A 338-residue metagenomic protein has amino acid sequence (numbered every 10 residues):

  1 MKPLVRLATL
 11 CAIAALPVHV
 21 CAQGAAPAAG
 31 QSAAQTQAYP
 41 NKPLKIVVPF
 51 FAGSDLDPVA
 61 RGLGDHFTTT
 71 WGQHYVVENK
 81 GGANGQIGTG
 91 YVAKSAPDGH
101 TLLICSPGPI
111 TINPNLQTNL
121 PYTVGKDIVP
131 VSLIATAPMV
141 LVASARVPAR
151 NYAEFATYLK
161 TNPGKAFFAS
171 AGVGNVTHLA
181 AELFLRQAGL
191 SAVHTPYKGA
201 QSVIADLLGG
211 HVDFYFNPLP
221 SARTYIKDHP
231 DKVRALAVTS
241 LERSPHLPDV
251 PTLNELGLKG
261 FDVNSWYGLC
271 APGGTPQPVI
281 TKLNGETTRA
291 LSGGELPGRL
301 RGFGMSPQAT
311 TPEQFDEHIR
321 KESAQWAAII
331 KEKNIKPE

Functional and structural regions predicted by a protein language model:
K2-L10: Sec-dependent signal peptide recognition, specifically the positively charged N-region followed immediately by
P17-H19: N-terminal signal peptide c-region/cleavage motif recognized by signal peptidases
Q23-K126, K165, V173, T177 (+4 more regions): N-terminal (or domain-start) structured segment
P27, Q31, Q35, N41-P43 (+2 more regions): An extracytoplasmic/periplasmic, membrane-proximal ligand-sensing/linker region
K94-H100, P107, N115-S202, L253-E255 (+1 more regions): Hinge/capping helix and adjacent helix->loop/strand transition within the periplasmic-binding protein
I104-P109, A200, F216-A222, V238-L241 (+2 more regions): Beta->alpha turn/N-cap motifs
T123-L133, A169, S191-T195, D213-F214 (+2 more regions): Short beta-strand->loop
